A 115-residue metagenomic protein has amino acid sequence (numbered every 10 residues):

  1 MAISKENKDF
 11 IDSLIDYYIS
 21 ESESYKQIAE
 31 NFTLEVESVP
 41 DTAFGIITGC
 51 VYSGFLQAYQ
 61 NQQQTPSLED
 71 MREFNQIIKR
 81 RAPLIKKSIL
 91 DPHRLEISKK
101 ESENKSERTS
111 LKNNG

Functional and structural regions predicted by a protein language model:
M1-K8, D91-G115: Short acidic DE-rich linear segments
M1-T33: Short terminal alpha-helical segments
I3-E6, F32-A43, D70: Non-transmembrane, amphipathic alpha-helical segments
I28, I47-C50, I85, S110: Extended hydrophobic/Leu-rich segments
D41-N61: Acidic, low-complexity, intrinsically disordered interaction modules
Y59-K99: Charged low-complexity stretches with an acidic bias
